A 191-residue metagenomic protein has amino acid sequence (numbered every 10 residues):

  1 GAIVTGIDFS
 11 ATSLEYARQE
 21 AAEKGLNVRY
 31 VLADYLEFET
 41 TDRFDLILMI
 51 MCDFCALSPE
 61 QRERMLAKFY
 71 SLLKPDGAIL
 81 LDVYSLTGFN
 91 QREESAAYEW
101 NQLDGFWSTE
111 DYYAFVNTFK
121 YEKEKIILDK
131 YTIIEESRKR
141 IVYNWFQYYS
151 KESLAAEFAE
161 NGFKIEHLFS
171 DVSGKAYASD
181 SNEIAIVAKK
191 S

Functional and structural regions predicted by a protein language model:
G1-E37: Class I SAM-dependent methyltransferase SAM/SAH-binding core
V4, I79-L80, I165: A short hydrophobic/small-residue beta-strand
L36-I47: A short acidic, Gly/Pro-enriched loop at the edge of an enzyme's catalytic core that lines a small-molecule cofactor
D45-Q61: A short SAM/SAH-binding and catalytic strip from SAM-dependent methyltransferases
E63-A78: A short glycine-rich, Lys/Arg-flanked "PGG" loop and its adjoining helix->strand segment in the class I
L80-A156: SAM-dependent methyltransferase
W145, Y149-S191: C-terminal lobe and adjacent flexible extensions of AdoMet/dcAdoMet transferase-like proteins
